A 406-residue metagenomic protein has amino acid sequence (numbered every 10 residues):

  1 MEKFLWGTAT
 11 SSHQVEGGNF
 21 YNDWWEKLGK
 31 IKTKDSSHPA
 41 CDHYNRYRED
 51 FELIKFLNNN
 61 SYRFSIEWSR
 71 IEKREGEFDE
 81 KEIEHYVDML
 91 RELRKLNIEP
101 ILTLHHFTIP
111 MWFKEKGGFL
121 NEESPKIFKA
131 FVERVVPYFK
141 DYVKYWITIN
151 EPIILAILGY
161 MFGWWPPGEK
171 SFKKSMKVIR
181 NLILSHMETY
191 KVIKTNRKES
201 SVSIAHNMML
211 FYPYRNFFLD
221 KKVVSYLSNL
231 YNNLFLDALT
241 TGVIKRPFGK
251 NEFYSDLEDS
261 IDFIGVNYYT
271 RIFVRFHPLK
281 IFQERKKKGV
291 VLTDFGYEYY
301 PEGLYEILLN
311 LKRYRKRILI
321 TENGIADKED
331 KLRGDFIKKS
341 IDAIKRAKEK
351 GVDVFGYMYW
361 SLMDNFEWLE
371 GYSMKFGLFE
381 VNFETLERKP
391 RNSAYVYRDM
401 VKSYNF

Functional and structural regions predicted by a protein language model:
M1-I31, D35, E75, E84-F406: Active-site region of glycoside hydrolase catalytic domains
T10-S12, L53, I66-R70, H106: Short glycine-rich, polar/acidic loop-and-turn segments at beta strand-coil junctions
W24-E52, L57: Aromatic- and Gly/Pro-rich amphipathic surface segment
R46-E67, D259-I264: Catalytic domains of carbohydrate-active enzymes, especially glycoside hydrolases
L57-I83, L102, W112: Aromatic-lined carbohydrate-binding/catalytic grooves of carbohydrate-active enzymes
